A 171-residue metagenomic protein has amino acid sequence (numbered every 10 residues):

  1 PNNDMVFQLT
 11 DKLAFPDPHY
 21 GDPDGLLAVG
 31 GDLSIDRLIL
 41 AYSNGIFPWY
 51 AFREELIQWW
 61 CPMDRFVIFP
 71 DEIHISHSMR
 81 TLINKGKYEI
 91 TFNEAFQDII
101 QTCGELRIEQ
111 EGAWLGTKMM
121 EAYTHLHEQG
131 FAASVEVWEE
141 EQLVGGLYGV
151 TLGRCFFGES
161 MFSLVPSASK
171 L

Functional and structural regions predicted by a protein language model:
P1-L171: N-acyltransferase acceptor-side catalytic subdomain
